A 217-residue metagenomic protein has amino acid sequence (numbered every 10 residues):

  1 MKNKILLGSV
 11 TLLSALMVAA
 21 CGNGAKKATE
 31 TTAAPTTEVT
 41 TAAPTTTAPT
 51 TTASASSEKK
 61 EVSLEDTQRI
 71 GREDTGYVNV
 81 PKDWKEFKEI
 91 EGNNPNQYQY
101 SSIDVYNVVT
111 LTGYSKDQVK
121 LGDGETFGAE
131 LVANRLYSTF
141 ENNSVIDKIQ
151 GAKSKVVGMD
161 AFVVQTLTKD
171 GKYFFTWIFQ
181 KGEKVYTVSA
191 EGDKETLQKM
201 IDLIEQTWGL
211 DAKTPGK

Functional and structural regions predicted by a protein language model:
M1-K2: N-terminal secretory signal peptides that target proteins for export/translocation
I5-L7, A19-A55: Bacterial lipoprotein signal-peptidase II cleavage site
V10-M17: Bacterial N-terminal signal peptides
E58-P95: N-terminal "mature-domain start" segment
T75, T126-L131, K194-K199: Soluble non-cytosolic domains of exported or imported proteins
W84, Y186-K217: Surface-exposed amphipathic alpha-helical segments
I90-F179, K184: Conserved polar/disulfide-associated segments of primarily extracytoplasmic proteins
